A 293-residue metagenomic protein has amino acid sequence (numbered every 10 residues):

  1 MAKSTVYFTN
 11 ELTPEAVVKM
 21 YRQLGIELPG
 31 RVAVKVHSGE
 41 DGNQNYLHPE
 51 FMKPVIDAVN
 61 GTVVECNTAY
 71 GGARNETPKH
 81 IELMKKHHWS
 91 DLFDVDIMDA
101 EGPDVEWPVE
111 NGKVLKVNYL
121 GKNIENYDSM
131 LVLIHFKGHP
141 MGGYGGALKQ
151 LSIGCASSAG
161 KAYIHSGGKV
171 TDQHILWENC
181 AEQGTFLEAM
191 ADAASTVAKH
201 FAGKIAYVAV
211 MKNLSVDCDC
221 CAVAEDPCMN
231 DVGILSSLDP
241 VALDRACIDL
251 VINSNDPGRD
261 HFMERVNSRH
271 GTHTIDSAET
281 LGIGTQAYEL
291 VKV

Functional and structural regions predicted by a protein language model:
A2-K53, A58, T62-V293: Extended, low-polarity segments enriched in aliphatic/aromatic residues
